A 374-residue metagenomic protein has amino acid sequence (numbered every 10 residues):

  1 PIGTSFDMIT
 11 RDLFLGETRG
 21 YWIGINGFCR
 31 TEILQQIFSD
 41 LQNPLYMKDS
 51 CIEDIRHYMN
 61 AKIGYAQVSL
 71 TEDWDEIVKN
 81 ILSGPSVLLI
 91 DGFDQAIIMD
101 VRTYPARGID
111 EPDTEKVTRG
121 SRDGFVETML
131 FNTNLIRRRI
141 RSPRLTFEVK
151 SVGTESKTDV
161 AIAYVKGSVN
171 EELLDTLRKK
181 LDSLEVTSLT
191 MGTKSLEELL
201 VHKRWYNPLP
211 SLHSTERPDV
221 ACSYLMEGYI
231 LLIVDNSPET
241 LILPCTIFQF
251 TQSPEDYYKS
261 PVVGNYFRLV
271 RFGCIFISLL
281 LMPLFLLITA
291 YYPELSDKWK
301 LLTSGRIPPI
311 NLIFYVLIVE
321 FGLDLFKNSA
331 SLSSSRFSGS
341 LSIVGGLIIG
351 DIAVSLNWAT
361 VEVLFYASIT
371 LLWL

Functional and structural regions predicted by a protein language model:
P1-L284, I288, Y292-D297, L301-T303: Membrane-embedded alpha-helical signal segments
E239, C245-L374: Transmembrane alpha-helical segments that form the functional core of multipass membrane systems
